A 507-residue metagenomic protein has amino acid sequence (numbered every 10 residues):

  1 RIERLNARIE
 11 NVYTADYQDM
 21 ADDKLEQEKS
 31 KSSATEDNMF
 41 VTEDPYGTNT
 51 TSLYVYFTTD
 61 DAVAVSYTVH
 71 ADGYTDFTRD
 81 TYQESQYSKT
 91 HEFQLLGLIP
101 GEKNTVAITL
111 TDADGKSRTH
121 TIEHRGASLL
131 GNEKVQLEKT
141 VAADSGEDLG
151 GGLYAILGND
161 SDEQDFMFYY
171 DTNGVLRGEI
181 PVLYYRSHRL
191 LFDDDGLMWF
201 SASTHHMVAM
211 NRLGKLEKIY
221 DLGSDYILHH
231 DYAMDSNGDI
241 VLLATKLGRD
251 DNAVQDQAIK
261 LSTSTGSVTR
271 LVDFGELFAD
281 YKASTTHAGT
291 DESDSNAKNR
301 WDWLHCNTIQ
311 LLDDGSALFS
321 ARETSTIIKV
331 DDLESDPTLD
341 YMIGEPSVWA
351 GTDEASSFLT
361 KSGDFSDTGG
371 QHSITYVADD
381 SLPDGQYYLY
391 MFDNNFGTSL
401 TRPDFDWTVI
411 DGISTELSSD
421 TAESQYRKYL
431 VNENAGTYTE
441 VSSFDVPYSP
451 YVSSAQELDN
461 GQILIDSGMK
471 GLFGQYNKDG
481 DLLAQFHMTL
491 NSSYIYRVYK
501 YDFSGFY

Functional and structural regions predicted by a protein language model:
E3-V69, S88-E92, L96-K103, A107-Y507: Histidine-/acidic-rich catalytic cores in large beta-rich domains
D72-Q86: Solvent-exposed serine/threonine-rich low-complexity stretches and specific carbohydrate-binding patches
